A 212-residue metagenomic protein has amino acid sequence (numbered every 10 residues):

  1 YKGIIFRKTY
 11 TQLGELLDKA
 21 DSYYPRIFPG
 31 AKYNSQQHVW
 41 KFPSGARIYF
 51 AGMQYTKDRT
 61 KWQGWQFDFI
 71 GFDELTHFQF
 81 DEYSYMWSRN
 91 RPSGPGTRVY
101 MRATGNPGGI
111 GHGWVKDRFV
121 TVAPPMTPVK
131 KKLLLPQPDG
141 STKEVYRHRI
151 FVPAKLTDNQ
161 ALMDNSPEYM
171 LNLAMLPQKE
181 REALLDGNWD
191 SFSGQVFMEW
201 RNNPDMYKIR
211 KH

Functional and structural regions predicted by a protein language model:
Y1, A46, V99: Nucleotide donor/acceptor-binding cores
Y1-L13: Conserved RecA-like ASCE P-loop NTPase motor core of nucleic-acid helicases/translocases
T11-D68, W189: Inter-Walker segment of RecA-like/P-loop motor cores
L16-Y23, D81-R89, W114, R118 (+2 more regions): Alpha-helical scaffold elements adjacent to nucleotide-binding pockets in ATP/GTP-utilizing enzyme cores
F69-I70, R102: Hydrophobic "anchor" residues on beta-strands that sit immediately upstream of conserved functional sites
D73-E74: Walker B catalytic acidic pair
H77-N159: ASCE P-loop NTPase helicase motor core
D158-H212: ATPase catalytic-site recognition across NTP-hydrolyzing enzymes
